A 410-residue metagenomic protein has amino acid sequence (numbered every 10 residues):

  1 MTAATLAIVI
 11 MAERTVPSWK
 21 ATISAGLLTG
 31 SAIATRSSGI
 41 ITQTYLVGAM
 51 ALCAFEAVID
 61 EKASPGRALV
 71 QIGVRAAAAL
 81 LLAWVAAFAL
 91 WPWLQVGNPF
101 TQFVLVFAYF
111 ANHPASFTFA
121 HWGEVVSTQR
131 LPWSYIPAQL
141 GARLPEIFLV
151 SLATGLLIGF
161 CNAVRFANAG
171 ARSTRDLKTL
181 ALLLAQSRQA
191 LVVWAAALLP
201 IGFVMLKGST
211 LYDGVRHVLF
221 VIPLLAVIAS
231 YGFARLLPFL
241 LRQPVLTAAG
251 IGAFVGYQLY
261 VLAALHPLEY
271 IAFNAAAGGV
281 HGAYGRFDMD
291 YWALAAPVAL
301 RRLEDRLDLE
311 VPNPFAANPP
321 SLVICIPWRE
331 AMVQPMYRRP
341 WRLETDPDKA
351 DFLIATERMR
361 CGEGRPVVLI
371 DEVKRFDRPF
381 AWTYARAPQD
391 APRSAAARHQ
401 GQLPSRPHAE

Functional and structural regions predicted by a protein language model:
M1, A32-T35, I41-T44, R143-A153 (+2 more regions): Hydrophobic/aromatic-rich transmembrane helices and adjacent perimembrane loops
M1-R14, L27-T29, A197, L224-I228: Specific aromatic-rich, kink-prone transmembrane helix
T5-T22, A54-D60: Membrane-interface transmembrane helices that cradle and orient dolichyl/undecaprenyl
M11-G30, A68-V70, V245: Short hydrophobic alpha-helices at membrane interfaces in multi-pass membrane enzymes
A21-R36, Q139, I201: Membrane-interface alpha helices of multi-pass inner-membrane proteins
T42-G208, G256-R301: Transmembrane-lumen/periplasm boundary regions of multi-pass, lipid-linked membrane glycan transferases
A54-E61, I228-A249: Cytosolic-side transmembrane helix boundary signature
P92-N112, S209-L211, P244-A391: Catalytic lumenal/periplasmic loop and adjoining terminal transmembrane helix of membrane glycan-assembly enzymes
